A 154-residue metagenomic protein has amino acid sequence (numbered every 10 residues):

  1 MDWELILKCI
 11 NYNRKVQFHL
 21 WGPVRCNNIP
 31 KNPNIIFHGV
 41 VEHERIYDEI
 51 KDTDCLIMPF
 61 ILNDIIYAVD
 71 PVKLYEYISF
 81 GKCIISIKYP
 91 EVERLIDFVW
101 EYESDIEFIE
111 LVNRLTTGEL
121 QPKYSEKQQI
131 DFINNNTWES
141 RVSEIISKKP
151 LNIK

Functional and structural regions predicted by a protein language model:
M1-D52, L74, Y102-S104: Conserved catalytic-core segment of nucleotide-activated headgroup transferases in glycan assembly
W3-L5, P30, Y67-A68, L95-I96 (+1 more regions): Short glycine-/acidic-enriched loop or helix-start segments at secondary-structure transitions that form or flank
N11, P30, I50-K51, I78-S79 (+2 more regions): Alpha-helix boundary recognition
H43, D105-I109, W138: Residues at or immediately preceding the N-termini of alpha-helices
E44, D48-E49, L56-S79, I85-I96: Nucleotide-sugar-dependent
E49, L111-R114, E144, K148: CheY-like receiver
E93-R114: Change "using UDP/GDP/dTDP sugars" to "using nucleotide sugars
E119-L151: A charged, aromatic-enriched C-terminal amphipathic alpha-helix characteristic of glycosyltransferases across folds
